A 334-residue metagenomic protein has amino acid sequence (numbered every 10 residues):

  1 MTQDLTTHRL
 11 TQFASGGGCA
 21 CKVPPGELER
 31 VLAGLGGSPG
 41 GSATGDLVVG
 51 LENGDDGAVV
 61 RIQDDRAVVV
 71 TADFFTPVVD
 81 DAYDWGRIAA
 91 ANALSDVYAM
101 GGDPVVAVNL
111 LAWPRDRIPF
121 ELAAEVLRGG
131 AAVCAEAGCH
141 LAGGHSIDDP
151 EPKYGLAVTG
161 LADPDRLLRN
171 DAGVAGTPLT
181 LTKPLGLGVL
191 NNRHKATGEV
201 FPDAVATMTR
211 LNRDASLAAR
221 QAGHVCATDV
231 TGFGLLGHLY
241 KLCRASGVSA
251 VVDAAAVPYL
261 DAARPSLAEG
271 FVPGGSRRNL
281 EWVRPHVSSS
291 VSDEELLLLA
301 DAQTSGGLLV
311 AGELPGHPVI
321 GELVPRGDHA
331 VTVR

Functional and structural regions predicted by a protein language model:
M1-G16, E27-V31, G45, R115-H140 (+4 more regions): Glycine-/charge-enriched secondary-structure boundary and capping motifs
T2-A99, C139, V174-L179, P318-V319 (+1 more regions): N-terminal glycine-rich phosphate/pyrophosphate-binding loops that anchor nucleotide-derived ligands and cofactors
G34-G37, D84-I88, A172-V174, H194-G198 (+3 more regions): Short, solvent-exposed amphipathic alpha-helical segments in soluble enzyme and RNA/protein-processing domains
A58-V69, T209-A215, L280-S290: Acidic-glycine-rich active-site phosphate/pyrophosphate-binding loop
V60-R61, T159, T182, A311-G312 (+1 more regions): Short beta-strand-to-turn element immediately C-terminal to the catalytic PLP-Schiff-base lysine in fold type I
Q63-V79, R87, D103-A196, V200 (+1 more regions): Glycine-rich anion-binding loops of enzyme active sites
A82-V108, E125-E136, L211-G223, L235-L242: Small-aliphatic-rich amphipathic alpha-helix that forms the alpha element of a beta-alpha
Y83, V200-T209, V225-C226, E295-L299: Short pre-catalytic strand/loop immediately N-terminal to key active-site residues, enriched for Gly-Thr
